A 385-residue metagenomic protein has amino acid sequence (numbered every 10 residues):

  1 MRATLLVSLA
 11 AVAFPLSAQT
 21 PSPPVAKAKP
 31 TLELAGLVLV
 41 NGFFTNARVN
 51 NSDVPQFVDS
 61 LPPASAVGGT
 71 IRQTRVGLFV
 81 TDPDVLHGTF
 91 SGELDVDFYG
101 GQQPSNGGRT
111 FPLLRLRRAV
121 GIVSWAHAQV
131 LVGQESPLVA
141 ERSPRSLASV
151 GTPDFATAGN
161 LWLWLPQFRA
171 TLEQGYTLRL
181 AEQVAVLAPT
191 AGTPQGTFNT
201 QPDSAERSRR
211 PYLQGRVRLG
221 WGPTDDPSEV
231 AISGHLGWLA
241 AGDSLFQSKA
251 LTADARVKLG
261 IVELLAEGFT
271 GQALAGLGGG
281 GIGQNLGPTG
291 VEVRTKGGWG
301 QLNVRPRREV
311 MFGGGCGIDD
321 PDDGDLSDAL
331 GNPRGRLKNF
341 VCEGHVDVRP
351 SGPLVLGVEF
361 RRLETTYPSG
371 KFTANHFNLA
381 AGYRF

Functional and structural regions predicted by a protein language model:
M1-L6: Bacterial N-terminal signal peptides that target proteins for export
A13-P15: N-terminal signal peptide c-region/cleavage motif recognized by signal peptidases
P21-V54, P62-G192, R209-Q214, R218-T224 (+2 more regions): Outer membrane beta-barrel
T45, P83, Y99-S105, E135-E141 (+9 more regions): Sequence/structural signature of outer-membrane beta-barrel proteins
S65-G68, G108-L113, D154-N160, D203-R210 (+4 more regions): Replace "Gram-negative outer membrane beta-barrel proteins" with "bacterial and organellar outer membrane beta-barrel
G215, D225-R336: Detector for outer-membrane/organellar transmembrane beta-barrel domains, recognizing the amphipathic beta-strand
F312-G315, H345-R361: Conserved active-site loop/cleft motifs that coordinate metal ions or position small ligands
V348, L354, T373-F385: Outer-membrane beta-barrel "beta-signal"
